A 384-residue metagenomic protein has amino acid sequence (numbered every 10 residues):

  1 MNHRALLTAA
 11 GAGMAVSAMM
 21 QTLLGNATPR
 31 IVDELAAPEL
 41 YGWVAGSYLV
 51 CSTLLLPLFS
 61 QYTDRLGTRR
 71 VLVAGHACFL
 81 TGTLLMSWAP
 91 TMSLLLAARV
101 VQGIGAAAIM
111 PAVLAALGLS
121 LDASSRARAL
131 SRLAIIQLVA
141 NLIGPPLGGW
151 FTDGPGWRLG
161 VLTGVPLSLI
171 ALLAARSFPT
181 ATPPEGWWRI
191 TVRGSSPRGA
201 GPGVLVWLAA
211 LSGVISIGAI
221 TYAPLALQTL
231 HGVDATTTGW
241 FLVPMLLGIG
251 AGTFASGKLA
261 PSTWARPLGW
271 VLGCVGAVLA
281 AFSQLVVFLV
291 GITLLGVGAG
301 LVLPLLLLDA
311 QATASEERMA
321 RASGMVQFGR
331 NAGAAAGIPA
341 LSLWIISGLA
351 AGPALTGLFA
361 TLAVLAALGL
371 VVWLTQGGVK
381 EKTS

Functional and structural regions predicted by a protein language model:
H3-N26, L35-S60, D64, R69 (+5 more regions): 12-transmembrane solute porter fold
V32, A36, A89, G105 (+3 more regions): Short helix-loop-helix connector
W43, L49, T53-P184: Helix-loop-helix hairpins in multi-pass membrane proteins, especially solute transporters
S120, P184-G186, A260, I345-I346: Short, intrinsically disordered/low-complexity patches at protein termini and at juxtamembrane boundaries
R126, E185-T191, L289, T293-G298: Alpha-helical transmembrane segments of integral membrane proteins, especially early/N-terminal helices
R128, V379-S384: Short, charged juxtamembrane terminal tails flanking transmembrane helices
V165-P183, R189-R198, G369-G377: C-terminal membrane-cytosol helix-exit motif in multi-pass small-molecule transporters
